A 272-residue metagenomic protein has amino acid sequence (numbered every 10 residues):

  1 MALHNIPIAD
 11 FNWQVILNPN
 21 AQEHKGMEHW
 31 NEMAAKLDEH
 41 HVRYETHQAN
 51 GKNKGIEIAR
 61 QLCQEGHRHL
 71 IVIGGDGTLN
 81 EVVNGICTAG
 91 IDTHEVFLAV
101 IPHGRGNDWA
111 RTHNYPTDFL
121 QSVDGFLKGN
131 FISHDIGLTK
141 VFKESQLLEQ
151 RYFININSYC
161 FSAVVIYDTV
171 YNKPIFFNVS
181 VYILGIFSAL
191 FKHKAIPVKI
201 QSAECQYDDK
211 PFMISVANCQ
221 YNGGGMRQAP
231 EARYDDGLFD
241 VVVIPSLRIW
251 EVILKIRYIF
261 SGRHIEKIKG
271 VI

Functional and structural regions predicted by a protein language model:
M1-I73, N80, N84: ATP/NTP phosphate-donor binding region
A2-L3, S202-E204, D208, Q228 (+1 more regions): ATP/nucleoside-binding phosphotransfer catalytic cores, i.e., glycine-rich phosphate-binding loops
V15, T46, L98, I200 (+1 more regions): Generic preference for hydrophobic
Q22-G26, A163, G223: Short N-terminal binding/cap micro-motifs at the start of the first secondary-structure element
M27-H29, V83-I86, R111-H113, R227-Q228: Short amphipathic alpha-helical segments
D76, I214: Short conserved active-site loop signatures built around small residues
T88-F212: Catalytic core of DAGKc-family lipid kinases
S158, S162, S215-A229: Glycine-rich phosphate/pyrophosphate-binding beta-alpha loops
